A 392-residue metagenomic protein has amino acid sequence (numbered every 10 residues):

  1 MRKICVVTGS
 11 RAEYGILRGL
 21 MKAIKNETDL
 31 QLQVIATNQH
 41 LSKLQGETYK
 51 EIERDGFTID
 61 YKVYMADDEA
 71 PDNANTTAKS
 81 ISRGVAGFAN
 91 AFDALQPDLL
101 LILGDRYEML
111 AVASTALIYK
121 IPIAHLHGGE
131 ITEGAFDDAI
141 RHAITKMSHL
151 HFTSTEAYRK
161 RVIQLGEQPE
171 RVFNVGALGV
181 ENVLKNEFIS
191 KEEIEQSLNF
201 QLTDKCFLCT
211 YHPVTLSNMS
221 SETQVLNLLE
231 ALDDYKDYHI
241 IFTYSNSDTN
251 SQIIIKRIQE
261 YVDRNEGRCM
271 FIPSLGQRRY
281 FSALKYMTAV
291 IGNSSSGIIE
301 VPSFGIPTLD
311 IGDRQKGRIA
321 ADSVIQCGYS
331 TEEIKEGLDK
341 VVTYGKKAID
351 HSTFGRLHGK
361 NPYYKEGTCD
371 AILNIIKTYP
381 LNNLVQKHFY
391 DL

Functional and structural regions predicted by a protein language model:
V7-T8, Y14-E27, M65-P169: Active-site and donor-binding regions of nucleotide-sugar-utilizing enzymes
E27-Q33, T58, K236-I240: A generic structural motif
L32-S80: Conserved nucleotide-sugar phosphate-binding/catalytic loop shared by glycosyltransferases and other
L41-K43, S148-T223, L392: A nucleotide-sugar donor-handling region in carbohydrate enzymes
I102-L103, L110, H125, H151 (+1 more regions): A donor-sugar binding/catalytic signature common to diverse glycosyltransferases and related nucleotide-sugar
I189-Y286: Donor-nucleotide binding loops and adjacent catalytic segments primarily of GT-B fold Leloir glycosyltransferases
K316-V341, F354-Y363, G367-T368: Change "using UDP/GDP/dTDP sugars" to "using nucleotide sugars
T343-L392: C-terminal amphipathic helix plus adjacent low-complexity, charged tail appended to glycosyltransferase catalytic
